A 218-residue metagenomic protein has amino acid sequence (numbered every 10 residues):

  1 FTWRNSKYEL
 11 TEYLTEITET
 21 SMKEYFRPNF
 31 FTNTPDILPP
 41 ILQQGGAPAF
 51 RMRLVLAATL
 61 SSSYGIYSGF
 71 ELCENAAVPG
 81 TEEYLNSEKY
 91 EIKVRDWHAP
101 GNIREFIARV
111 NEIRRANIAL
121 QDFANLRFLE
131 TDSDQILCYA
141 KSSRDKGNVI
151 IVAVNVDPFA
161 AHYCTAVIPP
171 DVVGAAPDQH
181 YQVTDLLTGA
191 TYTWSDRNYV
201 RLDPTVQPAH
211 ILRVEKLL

Functional and structural regions predicted by a protein language model:
F1-Y8, P28-I37: Aromatic- and acid-rich polysaccharide-binding/catalytic face of secreted or lumenal carbohydrate-active enzymes
Y8-E24, F31, Q43, R51 (+3 more regions): Carbohydrate-interacting/catalytic domains
L38-G46: Short, solvent-exposed helix-loop connector elements
L54: Conserved glycine-rich, hydrophobic/aromatic-active-site segments that form phosphate/pyrophosphate or metal-binding
